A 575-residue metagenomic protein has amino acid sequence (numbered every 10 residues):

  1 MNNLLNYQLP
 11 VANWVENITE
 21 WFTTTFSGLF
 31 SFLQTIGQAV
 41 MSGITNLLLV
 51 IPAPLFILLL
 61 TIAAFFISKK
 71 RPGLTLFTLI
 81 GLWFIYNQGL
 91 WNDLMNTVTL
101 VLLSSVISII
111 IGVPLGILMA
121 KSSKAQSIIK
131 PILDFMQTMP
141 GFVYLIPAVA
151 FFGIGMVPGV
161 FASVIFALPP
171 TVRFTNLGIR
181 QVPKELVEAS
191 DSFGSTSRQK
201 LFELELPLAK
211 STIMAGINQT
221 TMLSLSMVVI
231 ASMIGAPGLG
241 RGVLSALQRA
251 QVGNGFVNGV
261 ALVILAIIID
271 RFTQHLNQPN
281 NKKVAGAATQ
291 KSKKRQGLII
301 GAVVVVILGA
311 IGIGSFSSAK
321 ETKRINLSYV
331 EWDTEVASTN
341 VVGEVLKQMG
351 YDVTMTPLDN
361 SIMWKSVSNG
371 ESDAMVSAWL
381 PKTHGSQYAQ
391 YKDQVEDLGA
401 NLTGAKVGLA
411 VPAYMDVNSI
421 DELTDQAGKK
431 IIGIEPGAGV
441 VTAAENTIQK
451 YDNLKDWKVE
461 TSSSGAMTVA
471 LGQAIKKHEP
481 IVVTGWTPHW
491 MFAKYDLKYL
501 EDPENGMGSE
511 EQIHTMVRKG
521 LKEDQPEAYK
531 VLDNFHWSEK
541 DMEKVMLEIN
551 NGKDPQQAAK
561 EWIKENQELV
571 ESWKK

Functional and structural regions predicted by a protein language model:
F65-I67, F84-N92, S104-L133: Transmembrane-helix boundary motif in ABC transporter permease subunits
L100-L103, S108-I111, A120, D134-A167: Generic hydrophobic transmembrane alpha-helix motif, especially the helices
V106, K392-V440: A conserved helix-loop-strand patch within extracytoplasmic ligand-binding domains of the periplasmic binding
A150, I179, S224-L262, P279-V284: Glycine-rich helix-loop "coupling/hinge" segments at transmembrane-helix boundaries in multipass transporters
F161, I165, S197-A231, G253 (+4 more regions): Transmembrane alpha-helices
T171-G216: Short cytoplasmic-facing helical segments at TM-TM junctions of multi-pass membrane proteins
A215, G253-S317: C-terminal transmembrane helix and the adjacent membrane-cytosol boundary/short C-terminal tail of inner/organellar
K406-V417, E511-Q525, V531: A bilobed periplasmic-binding-protein/Venus flytrap-type ligand-binding module shared by bacterial periplasmic
